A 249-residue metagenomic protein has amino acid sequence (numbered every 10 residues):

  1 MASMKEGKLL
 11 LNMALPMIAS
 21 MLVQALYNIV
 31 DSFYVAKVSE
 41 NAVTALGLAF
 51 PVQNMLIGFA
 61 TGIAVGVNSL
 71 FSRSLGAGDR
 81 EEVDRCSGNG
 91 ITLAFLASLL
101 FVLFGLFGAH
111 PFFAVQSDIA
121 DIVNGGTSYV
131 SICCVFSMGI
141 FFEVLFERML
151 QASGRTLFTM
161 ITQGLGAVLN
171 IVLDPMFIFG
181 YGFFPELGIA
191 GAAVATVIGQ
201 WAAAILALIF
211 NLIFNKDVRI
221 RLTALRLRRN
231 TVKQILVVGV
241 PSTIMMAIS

Functional and structural regions predicted by a protein language model:
M1-A14, F71-M138, F184-V240: Short alpha-helical transmembrane segments in multi-pass integral membrane proteins
M17-S69, C133-I140, K233-S249: Transmembrane helix-bundle signature of multi-pass secondary active exporters and lipid flippases
I18, L22, L26, V30 (+9 more regions): Generic alpha-helical transmembrane segments of integral inner-membrane proteins, especially permease/transport modules
L26-I29, K37-E40, S74-A77, A152-S153 (+1 more regions): Helix-loop interface residues and adjacent transmembrane-helix termini in multi-pass membrane transporters, primarily
D31-S32, N68-S69, A109-H110, E147 (+1 more regions): Interfacial helix-capping/hinge residues at the ends of transmembrane alpha-helices
A36, S72-R73, F113-A114, Q151 (+1 more regions): Helix-terminus/helix-capping segments at the ends of transmembrane helices and short amphipathic helices
V43-L106, I140-T159: Small-residue-rich hydrophobic transmembrane alpha-helices
E81, A94, M149-M176, A190-A193 (+1 more regions): Alpha-helical transmembrane segments of multi-pass membrane transporters/permeases
